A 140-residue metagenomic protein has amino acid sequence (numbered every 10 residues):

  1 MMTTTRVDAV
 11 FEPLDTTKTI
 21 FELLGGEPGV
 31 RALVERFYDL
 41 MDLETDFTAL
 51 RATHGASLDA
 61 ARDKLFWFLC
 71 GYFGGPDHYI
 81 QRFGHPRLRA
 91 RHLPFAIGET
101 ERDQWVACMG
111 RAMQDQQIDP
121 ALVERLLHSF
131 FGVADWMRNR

Functional and structural regions predicted by a protein language model:
M2-R140: Core of compact, soluble alpha-helical bundle domains
